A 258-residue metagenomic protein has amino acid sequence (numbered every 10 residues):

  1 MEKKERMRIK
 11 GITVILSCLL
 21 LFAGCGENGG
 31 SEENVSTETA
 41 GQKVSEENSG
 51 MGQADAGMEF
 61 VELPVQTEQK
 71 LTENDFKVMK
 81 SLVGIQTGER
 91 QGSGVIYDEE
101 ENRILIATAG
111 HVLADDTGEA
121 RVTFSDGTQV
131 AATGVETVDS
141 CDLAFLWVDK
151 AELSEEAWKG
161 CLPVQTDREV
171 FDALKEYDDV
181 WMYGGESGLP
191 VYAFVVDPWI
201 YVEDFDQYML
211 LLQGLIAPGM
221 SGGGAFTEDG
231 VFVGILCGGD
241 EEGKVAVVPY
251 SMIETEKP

Functional and structural regions predicted by a protein language model:
E2-I12: Bacterial N-terminal signal peptides that target proteins for export
L21-G24: C-terminal motif of bacterial Sec signal peptides marking the signal peptidase cleavage site
G26-N28: Bacterial signal peptide processing site
G50-D75, E119-R121, A131-A132, L153-K159 (+2 more regions): C-terminal cap/linker of serine protease catalytic domains
Q69-L71, S81-I106, Q129-A131, G222 (+1 more regions): A conserved glycine-rich beta-strand in the N-terminal activation segment of trypsin-fold
Q91, E101-Y183, G188-Y192: Conserved active-site neighborhood of the chymotrypsin/trypsin-like protease fold
V95, L215-L236: Catalytic nucleophile loop of clan PA
L162-Q207, I216-M220, C237-A246: Flexible, gly/ser-rich surface segments that form the specificity/activation loops bordering the active-site cleft
